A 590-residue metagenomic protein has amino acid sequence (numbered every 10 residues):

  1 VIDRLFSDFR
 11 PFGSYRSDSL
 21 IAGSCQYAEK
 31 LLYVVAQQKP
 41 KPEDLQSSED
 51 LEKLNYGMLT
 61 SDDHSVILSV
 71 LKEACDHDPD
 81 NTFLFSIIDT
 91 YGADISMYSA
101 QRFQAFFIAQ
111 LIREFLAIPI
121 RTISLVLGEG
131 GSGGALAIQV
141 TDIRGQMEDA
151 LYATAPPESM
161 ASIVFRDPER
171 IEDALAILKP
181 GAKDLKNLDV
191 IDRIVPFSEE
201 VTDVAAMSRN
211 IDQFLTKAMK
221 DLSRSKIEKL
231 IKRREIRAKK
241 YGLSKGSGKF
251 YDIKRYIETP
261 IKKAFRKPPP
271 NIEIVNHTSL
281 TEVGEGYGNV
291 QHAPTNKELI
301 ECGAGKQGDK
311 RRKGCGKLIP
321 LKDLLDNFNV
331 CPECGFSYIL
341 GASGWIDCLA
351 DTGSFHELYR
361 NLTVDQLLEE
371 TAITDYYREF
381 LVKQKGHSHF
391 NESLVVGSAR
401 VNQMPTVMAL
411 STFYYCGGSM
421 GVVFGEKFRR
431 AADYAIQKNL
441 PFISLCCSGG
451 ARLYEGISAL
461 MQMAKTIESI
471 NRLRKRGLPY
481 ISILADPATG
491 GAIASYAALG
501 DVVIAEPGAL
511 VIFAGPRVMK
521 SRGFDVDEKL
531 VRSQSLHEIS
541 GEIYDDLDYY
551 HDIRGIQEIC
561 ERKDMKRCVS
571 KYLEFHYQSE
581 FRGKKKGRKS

Functional and structural regions predicted by a protein language model:
V1-I2, S17, D63-V70, F83 (+14 more regions): General structural feature for long, well-ordered alpha-helical segments within catalytic domains of soluble enzymes
V1-L32, A36-E43, E52-Y56, A205-S393 (+2 more regions): Intrinsically disordered, low-complexity segments enriched in small/flexible residues
D8, T60-V70, I87, K313-C331 (+2 more regions): Extended, compositionally biased low-complexity polar/Lys-Gly-rich tracts and adjacent boundary/linker regions are
S24-L116, T122-L127, S132, H389-R474 (+1 more regions): Cleft-lining beta-strand/loop regions that shape enzyme active-site pockets
I67, I138-V140, Y376-H387, S448-A451: N-terminal-biased segments
D80-T82, I88-S225, S448-S579: Conserved catalytic cores of soluble enzyme domains, especially glycine-rich substrate-binding beta-alpha loops
F165-E169, L324, N329, T363 (+6 more regions): Short capping/connector residues at structural and topological boundaries
D189-V190, G335, Q403, N439 (+1 more regions): Glycine-centered helix-boundary capping/hinge motifs
